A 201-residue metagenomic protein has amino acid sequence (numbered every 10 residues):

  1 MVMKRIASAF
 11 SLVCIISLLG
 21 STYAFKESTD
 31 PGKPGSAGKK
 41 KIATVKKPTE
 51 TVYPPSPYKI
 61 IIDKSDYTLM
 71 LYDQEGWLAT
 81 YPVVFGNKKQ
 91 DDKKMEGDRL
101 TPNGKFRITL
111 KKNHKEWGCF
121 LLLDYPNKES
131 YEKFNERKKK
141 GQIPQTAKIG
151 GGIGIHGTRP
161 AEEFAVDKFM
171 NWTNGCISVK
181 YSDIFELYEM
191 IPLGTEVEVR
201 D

Functional and structural regions predicted by a protein language model:
V2-S56: N-terminal secretory targeting signals
I42-K59, K64-S65, F85-T109, E136-G141 (+1 more regions): N-terminal post-signal-peptidase region of extra-cytosolic proteins
K64-T68, G76: Short polar catalytic/cofactor-binding loops
Q74-E75, K111-N113: Short polar/acidic secondary-structure junctions
G76-K88: Short Gly/aromatic-enriched secondary-structure transition segments
A79, P102-F106, W117-C119, G151: A generic structural signal for short beta-strands and their flanking turns/coil linkers
H114-D201: Exported/periplasmic cell-wall-interacting domains
